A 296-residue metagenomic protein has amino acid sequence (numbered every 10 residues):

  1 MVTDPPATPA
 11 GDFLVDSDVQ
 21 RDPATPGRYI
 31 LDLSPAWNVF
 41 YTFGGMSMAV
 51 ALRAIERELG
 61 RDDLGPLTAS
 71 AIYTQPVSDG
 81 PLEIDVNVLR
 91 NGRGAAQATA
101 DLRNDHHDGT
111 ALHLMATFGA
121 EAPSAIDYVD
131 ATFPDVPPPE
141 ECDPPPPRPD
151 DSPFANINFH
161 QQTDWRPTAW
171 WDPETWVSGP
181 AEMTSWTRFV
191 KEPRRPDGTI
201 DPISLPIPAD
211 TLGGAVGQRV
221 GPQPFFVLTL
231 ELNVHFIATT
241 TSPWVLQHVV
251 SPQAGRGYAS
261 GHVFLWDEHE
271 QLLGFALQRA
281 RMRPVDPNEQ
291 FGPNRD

Functional and structural regions predicted by a protein language model:
M1-D296: Terminal targeting signals and extreme-terminal segments of soluble enzymes
